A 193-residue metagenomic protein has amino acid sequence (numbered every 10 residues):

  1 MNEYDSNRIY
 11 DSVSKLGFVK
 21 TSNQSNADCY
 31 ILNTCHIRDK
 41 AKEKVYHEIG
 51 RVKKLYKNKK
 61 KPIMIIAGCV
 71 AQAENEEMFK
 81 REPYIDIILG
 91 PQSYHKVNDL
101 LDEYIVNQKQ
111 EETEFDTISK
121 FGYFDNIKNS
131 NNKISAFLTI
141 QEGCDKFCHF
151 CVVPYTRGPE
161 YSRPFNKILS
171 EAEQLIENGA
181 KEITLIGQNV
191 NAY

Functional and structural regions predicted by a protein language model:
M1-Y193: Proteins enriched for Cys/Gly/acidic motifs involved in redox and nucleic-acid/cofactor modification
